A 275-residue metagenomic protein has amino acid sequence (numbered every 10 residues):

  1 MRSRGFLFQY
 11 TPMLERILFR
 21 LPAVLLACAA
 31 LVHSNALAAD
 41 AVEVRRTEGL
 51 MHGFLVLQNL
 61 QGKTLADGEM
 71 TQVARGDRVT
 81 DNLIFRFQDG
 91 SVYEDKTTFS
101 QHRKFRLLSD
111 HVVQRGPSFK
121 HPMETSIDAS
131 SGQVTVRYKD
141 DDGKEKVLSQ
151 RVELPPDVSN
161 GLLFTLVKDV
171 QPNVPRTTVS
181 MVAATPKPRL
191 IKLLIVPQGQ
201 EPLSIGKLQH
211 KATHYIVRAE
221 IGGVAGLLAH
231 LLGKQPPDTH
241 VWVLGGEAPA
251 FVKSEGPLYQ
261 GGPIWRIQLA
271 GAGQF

Functional and structural regions predicted by a protein language model:
R4-L7, N35-A36: Compositionally biased regions
G5, P12, G222-G226: Coil-to-alpha-helix initiation sites in intrinsically disordered, low-complexity, charged segments
F6-L25: Bacterial N-terminal signal peptides that target proteins for export
C28-L37: C-terminal segment of classical bacterial N-terminal signal peptides
A39-S131, R176-F275: Acidic, serine/threonine-rich low-complexity disordered tracts
V136-D141, P263: Compositionally biased, intrinsically disordered linkers/stalks adjacent to structured regions
K139-P175: Surface-exposed beta-loop interaction hotspot
